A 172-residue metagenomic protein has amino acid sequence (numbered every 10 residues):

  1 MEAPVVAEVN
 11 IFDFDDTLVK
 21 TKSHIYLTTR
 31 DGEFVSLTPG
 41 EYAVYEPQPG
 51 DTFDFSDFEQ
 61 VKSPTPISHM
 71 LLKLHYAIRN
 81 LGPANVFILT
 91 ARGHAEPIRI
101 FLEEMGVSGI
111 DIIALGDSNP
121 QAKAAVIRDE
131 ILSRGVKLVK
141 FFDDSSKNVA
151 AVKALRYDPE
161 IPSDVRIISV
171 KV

Functional and structural regions predicted by a protein language model:
M1-V5, A77-R79, I127, I131-S133: A short acidic-Thr-Gly-centered motif at the start of a beta-strand
P4-Q121: Alpha-helical substrate-recognition element adjacent to the catalytic core
E8-N10, K123-K147, V152: Conserved Lys-Pro-Asp/Glu-containing loop-to-beta segment of HAD-superfamily phosphomonoesterases, centered on
F12, F87, I113, K140-F142 (+1 more regions): Hydrophobic/aromatic beta-strand patches that form the interior of the parallel beta-sheet core in alpha/beta enzyme
I100-S108, D129-S133, K153-S163: Short, surface-exposed basic-aromatic patches at helix termini and helix-loop junctions that form
K137-K140, S146-V172: Asp-based, Mg2+/Mn2+-dependent phosphohydrolase catalytic module
